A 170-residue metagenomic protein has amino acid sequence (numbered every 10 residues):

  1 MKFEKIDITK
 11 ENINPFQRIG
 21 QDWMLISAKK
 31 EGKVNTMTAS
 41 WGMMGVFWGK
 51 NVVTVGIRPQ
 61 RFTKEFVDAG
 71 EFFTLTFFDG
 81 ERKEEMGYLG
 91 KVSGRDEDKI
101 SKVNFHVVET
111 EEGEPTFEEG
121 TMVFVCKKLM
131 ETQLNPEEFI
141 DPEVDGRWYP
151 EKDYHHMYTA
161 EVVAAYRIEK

Functional and structural regions predicted by a protein language model:
M1-A39, M43-K170: Active-site-proximal mixed secondary-structure blocks
